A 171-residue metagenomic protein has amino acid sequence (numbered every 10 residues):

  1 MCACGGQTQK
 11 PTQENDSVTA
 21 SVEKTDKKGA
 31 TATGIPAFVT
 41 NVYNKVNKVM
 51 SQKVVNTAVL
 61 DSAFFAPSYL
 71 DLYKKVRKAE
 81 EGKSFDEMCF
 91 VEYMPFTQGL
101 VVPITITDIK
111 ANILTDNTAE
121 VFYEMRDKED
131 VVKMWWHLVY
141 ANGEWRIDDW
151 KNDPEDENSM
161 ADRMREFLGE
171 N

Functional and structural regions predicted by a protein language model:
C4-T8: Bacterial signal peptide processing site
A30-S51: Short, aromatic-enriched amphipathic alpha-helices that serve as compact interaction elements
K48-N56, L60, T115-D116: Surface-exposed, polar/charged faces of alpha-helical domains in mature secreted/periplasmic/lumenal proteins
F65-D130: Surface-exposed, charged secondary-structure patches
E81, L114-T118, F122, D127-V132 (+2 more regions): Low-complexity, intrinsically disordered terminal/linker segments enriched in charged and Gly/Pro repeats
D108-I109, M134-Y140: Hydrophobic/aromatic beta-strand elements that line small-molecule binding cavities or substrate pockets in beta-rich
